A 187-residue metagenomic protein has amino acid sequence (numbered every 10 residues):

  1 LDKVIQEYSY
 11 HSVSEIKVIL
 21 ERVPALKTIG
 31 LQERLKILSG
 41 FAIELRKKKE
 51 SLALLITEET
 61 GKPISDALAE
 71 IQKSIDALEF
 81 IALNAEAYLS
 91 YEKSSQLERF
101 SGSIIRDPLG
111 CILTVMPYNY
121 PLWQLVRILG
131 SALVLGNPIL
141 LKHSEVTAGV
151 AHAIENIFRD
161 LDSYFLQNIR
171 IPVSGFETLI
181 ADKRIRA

Functional and structural regions predicted by a protein language model:
L1-E58: Short, structured beta/alpha segment
H11, E59, A69-K73, E145-V146 (+1 more regions): Short beta->alpha linker loops
R34, I56, L78, I112 (+1 more regions): Conserved hydrophobic/aromatic pocket- or pore-lining residues that grip, position, or stack substrates in active sites
S39-K49, I64-L89: Long amphipathic alpha-helix in the N-terminal Rossmann-like dinucleotide-binding domain of NAD(P)-dependent
R46, T57, E79, R159 (+1 more regions): Alpha-helix boundary recognition
L55-P63, K93-R99: Short linear capping/connector segments at secondary-structure termini
K93-A187: Rossmann-like NAD(P) dinucleotide-binding subdomain of oxidoreductase/dehydrogenase enzymes
